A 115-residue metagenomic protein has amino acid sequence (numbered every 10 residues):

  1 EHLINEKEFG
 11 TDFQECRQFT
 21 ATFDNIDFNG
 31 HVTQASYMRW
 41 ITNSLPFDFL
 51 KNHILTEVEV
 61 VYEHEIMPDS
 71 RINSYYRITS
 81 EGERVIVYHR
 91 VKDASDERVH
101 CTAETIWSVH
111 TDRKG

Functional and structural regions predicted by a protein language model:
E1-I54, T111-G115: Hot-dog-fold acyl-thioester-processing enzymes
E1-N5, T11, I66-P68, I78-G115: HotDog/MaoC-like acyl-thioester-processing domains
H2-L3, T56-Y62, S74: Short structured motifs
F19-A21, V60, T105: Preference for bulky hydrophobic residues occupying beta-strand positions in well-ordered beta-sheet regions
T33-W40, Y62, R77, V87: Broad hydrophobic/π-residue packing in well-ordered secondary structure
L50, V61-H64: Short amphipathic alpha-helical patches
